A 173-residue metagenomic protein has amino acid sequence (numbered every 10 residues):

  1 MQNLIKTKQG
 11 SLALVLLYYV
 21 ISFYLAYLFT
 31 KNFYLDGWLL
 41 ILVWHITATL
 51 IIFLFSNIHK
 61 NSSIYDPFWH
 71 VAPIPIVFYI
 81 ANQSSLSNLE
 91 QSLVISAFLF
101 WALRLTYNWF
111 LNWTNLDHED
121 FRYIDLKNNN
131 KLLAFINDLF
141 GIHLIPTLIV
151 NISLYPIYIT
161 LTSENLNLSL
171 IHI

Functional and structural regions predicted by a protein language model:
M1-L17: N-terminal membrane topogenic signal
L12-F29, A48-I51, V150-P156: Hydrophobic core of alpha-helical transmembrane segments in multi-pass integral membrane proteins
S22-F23, W44-S56, A72-Y79: Central hydrophobic cores of alpha-helical transmembrane segments in multi-pass inner-membrane proteins across all
Y24-W38, F55-N61, S84: Short, hydrophobic transmembrane alpha-helix segments
K31, I159-L168: Membrane-interface helix termini and inter-helical loops of multi-pass transporters
F33-A48, S63-I74: Loop-to-helix transition at the N-terminal end of transmembrane alpha-helices
I58, S62-S163: Intramembrane catalytic core of multi-pass membrane enzymes that act on lipidic substrates
I171-I173: Conserved small/polar residues in nucleotide/adenosyl-binding loops
